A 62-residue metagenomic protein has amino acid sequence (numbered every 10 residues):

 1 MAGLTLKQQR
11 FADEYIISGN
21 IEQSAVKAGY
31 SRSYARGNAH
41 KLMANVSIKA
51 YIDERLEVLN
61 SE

Functional and structural regions predicted by a protein language model:
M1-E62: N-terminal, charge-rich alpha-helical recognition modules
